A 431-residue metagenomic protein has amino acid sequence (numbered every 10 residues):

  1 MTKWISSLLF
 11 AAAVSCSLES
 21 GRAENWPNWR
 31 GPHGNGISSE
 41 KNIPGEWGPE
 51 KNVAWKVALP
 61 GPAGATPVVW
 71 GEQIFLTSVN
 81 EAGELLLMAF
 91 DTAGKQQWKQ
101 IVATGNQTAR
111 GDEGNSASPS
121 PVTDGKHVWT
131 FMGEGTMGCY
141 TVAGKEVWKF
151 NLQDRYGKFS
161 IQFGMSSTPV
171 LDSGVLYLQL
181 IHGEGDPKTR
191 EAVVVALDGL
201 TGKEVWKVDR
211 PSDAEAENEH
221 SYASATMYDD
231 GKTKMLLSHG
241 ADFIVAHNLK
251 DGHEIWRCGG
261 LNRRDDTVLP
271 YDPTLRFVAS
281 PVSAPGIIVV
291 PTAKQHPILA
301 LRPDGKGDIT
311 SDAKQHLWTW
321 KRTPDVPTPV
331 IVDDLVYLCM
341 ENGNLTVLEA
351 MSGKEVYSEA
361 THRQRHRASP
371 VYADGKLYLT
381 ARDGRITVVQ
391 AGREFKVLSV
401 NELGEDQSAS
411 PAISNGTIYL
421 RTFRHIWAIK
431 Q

Functional and structural regions predicted by a protein language model:
M1, S17-S20: Generic N-terminal leader/processing signal
M1-S7, Q431: Positively charged n-region of N-terminal signal peptides that target proteins for export
T2, F10-A11, E40: Low-complexity, intrinsically disordered short peptide segments enriched in small/polar/basic residues
S6-S17: Bacterial N-terminal signal peptides
E19-Q431: Noncatalytic, solvent-exposed loop/strand surfaces of beta-propeller-type extracellular/periplasmic domains
